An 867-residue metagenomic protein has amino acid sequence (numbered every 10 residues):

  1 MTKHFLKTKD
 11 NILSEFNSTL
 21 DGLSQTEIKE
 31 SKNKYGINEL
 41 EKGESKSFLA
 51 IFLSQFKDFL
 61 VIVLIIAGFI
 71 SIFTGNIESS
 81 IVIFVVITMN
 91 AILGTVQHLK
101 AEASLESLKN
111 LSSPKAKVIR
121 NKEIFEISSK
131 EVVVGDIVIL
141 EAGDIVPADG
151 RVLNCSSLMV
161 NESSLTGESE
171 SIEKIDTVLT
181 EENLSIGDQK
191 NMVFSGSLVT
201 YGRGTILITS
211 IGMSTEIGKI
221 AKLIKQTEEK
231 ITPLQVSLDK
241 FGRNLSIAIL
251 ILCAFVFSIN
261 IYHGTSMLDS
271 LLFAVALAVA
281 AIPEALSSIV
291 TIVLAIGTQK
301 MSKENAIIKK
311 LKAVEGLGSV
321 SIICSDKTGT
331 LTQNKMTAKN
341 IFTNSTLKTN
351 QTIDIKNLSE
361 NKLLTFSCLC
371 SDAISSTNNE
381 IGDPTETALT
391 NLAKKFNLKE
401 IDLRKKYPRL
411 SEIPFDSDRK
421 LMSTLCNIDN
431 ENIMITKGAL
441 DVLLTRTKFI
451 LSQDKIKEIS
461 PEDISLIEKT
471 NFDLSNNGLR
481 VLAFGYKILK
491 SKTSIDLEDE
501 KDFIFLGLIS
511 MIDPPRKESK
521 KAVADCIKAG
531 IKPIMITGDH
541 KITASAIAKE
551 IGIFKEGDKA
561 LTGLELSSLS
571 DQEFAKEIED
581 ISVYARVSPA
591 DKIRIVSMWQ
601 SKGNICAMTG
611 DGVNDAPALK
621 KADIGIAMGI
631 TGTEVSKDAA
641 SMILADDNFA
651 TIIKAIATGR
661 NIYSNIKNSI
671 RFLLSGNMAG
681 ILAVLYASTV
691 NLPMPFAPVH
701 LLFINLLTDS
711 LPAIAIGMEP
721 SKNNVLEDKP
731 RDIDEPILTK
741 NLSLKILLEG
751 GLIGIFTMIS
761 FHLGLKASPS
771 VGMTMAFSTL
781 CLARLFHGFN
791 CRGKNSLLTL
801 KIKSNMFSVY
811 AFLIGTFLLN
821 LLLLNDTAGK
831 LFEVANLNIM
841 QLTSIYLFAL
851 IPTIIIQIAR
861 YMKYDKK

Functional and structural regions predicted by a protein language model:
M1-E727, I737-L738, G751, H762 (+2 more regions): Conserved cytosolic headpiece of P-type ATPases
T708, I753, T774-G788: Generic alpha-helical transmembrane segments
D732-G750, S770-T774: Membrane-water interface at loop-to-transmembrane-helix junctions
L747-L748, I755-M758: Glycine-rich, Lys/Arg-enriched anion-binding loops that position phosphate/diphosphate groups for phosphoryl
I759-A767: Juxtamembrane and boundary regions of transmembrane helices in multi-pass small-molecule transporters and channels
C791: Hydrophobic, aromatic-rich cap/lid helix
